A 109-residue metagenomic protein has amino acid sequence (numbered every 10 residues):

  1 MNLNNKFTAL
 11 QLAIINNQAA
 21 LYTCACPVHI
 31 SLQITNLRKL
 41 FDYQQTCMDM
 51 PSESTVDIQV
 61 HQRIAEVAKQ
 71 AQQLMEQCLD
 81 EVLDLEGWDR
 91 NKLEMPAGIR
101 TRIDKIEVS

Functional and structural regions predicted by a protein language model:
N2-L3: A conserved regulatory-domain signal marking ACT and ACT-like small-molecule sensing domains and adjacent regulatory
K6-Y22, T46-Q59: Short, charged/polar, low-complexity loop and linker segments that flank or interrupt alpha-helical bundles
Q18-L21, L40-Y43, C47-M50, E81 (+2 more regions): Surface-exposed polar/charged interaction patches
A19-S31: Short, charge/polar-rich alpha-helical segments
I30-Q33, L37-L40, Q44-C47, V60-C78 (+1 more regions): Amphipathic alpha-helices that form helix-helix packing interfaces
S31, S52-S54, S109: Generic serine detector
I64-S109: Amphipathic alpha-helical binding modules
